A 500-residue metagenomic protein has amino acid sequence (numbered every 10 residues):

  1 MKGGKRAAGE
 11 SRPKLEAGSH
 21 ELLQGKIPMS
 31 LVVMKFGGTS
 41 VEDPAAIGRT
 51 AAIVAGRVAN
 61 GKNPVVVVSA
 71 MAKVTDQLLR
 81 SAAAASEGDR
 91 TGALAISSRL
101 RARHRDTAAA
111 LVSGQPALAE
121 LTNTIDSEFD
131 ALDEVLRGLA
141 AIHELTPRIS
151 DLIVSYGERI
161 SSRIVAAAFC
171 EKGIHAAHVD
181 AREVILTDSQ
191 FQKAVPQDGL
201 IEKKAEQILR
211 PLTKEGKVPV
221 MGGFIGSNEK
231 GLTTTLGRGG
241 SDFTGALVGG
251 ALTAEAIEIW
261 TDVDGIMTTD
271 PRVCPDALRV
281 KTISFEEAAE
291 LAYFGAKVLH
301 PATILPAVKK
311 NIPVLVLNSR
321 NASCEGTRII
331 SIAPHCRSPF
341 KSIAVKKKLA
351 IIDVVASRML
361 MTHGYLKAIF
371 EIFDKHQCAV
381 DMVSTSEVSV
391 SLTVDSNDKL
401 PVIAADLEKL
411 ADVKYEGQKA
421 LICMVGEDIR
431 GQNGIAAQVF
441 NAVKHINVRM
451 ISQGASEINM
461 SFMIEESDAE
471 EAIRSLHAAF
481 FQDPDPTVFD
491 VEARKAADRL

Functional and structural regions predicted by a protein language model:
M1-I27: Short, basic, low-complexity termini and linkers enriched in Ser/Thr/Gly/Pro that act as targeting/leader peptides
L23-L299, I304, I464-E465, P484 (+1 more regions): Nucleotide/pyrophosphate-binding catalytic subdomain
K62, I174, I312, C378 (+1 more regions): Short phosphate-binding/catalytic loops that engage adenosine nucleotides
M71-A72, E183, V263-G265, V314 (+4 more regions): Glycine-rich beta-alpha junction loops
A256-W260, V314-V316, D381: Short hydrophobic alpha-helical runs that function as membrane-insertion/retention elements
S323-L500: A conserved regulatory-domain signal marking ACT and ACT-like small-molecule sensing domains and adjacent regulatory
